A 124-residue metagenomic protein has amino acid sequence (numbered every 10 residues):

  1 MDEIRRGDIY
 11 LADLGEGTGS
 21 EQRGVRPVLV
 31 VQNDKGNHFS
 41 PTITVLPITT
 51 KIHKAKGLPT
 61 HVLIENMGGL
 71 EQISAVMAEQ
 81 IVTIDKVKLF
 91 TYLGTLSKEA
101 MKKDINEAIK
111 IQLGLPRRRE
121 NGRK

Functional and structural regions predicted by a protein language model:
M1-D2, H53: Short linear motifs in intrinsically disordered
D2, N66-K124: C-terminal terminal-subdomain/extension
G15-G19: Short, charged beta-turn/beta-strand-edge "cap" motif at the junction between a beta-strand and an adjacent loop
S20-V25, V30-E65: Compact nucleic-acid interaction/catalytic patches
